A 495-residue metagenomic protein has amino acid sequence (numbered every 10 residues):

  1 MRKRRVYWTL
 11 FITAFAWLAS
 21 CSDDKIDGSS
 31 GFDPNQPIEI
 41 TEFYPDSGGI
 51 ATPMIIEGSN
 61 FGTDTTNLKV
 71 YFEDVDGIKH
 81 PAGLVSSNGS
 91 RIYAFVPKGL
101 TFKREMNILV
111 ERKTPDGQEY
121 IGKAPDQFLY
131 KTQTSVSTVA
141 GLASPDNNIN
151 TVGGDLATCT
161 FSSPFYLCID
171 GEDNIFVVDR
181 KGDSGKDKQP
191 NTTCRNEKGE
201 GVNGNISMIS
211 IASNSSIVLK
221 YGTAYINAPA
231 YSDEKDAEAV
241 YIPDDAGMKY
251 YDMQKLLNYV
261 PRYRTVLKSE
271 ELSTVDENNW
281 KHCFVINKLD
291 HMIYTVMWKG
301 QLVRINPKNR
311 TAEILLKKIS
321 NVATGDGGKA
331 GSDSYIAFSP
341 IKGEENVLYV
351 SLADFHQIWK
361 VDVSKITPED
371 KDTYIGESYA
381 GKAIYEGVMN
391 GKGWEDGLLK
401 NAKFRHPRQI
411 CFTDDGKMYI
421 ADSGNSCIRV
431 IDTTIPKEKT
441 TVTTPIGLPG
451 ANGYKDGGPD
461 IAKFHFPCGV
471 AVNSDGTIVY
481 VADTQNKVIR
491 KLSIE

Functional and structural regions predicted by a protein language model:
M1-D33: Bacterial Sec-dependent N-terminal signal peptides
C21-T138, N203, S207-I209: Ser/Thr/Pro-rich low-complexity tracts
T132-F165, G182, K198-N203, I211-Y225 (+4 more regions): Gly/Pro-rich loop segments of beta-rich domains
I169-E172, Y231-A237, I286-D290, F338-E345 (+2 more regions): Residue-level detector of Asp-centered blade-edge/turn motifs that repeat once per structural unit in beta-propeller
N174-V177, E238-I242, H291-V296, V347-S351 (+2 more regions): Conserved beta-propeller blade signature
V178-V202: Short, conserved, GDST-rich strand-edge loop motifs in beta-rich repeat architectures
G458, H465-E495: Blade-level signature of beta-propeller repeat domains, shared across WD40, Kelch, NHL, RCC1 and BNR/Asp-box propellers
